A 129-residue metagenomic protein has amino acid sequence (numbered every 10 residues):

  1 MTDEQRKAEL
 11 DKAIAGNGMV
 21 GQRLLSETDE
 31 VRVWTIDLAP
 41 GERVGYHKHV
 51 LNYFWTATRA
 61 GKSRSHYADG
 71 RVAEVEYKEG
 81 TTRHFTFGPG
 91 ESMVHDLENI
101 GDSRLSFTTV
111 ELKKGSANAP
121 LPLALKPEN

Functional and structural regions predicted by a protein language model:
M1-T35, R43, S65-Y67, R71-V94 (+3 more regions): A short, N-terminal "cap"/entry segment at the start of jelly-roll beta-barrel domains of the cupin/DSBH fold
R32-D37, V44-H49, Y53-T56: A generic structured-segment signal
H49-R71: Glycine- and acidic-residue-biased ligand/ion/polar-headgroup-sensing regions
